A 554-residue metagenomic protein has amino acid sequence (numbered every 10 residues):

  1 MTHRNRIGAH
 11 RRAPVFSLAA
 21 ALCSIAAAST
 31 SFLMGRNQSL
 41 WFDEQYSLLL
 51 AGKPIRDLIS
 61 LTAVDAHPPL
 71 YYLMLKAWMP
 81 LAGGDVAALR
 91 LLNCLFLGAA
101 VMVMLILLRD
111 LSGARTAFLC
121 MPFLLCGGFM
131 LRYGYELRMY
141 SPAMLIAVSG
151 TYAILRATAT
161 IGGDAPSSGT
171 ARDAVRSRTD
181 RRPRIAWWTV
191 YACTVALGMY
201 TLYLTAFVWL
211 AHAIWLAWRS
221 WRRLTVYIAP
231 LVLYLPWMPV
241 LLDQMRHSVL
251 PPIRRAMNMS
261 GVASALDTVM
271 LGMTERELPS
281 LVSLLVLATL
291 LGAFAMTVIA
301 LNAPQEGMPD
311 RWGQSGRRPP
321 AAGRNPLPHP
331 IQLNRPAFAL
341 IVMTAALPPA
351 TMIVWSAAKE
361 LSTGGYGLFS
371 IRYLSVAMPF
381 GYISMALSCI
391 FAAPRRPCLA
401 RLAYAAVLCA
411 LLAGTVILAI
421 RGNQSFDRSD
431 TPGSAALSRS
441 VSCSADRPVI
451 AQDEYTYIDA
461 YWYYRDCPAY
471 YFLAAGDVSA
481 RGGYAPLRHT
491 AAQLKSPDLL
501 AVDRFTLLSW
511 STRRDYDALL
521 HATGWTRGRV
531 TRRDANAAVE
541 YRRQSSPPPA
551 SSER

Functional and structural regions predicted by a protein language model:
M1-R11: Short, Lys/Arg-rich, polar N-terminal cytosolic tail immediately upstream of the first transmembrane signal-anchor
P14-I161, P183-D310, G323, P328-R542: Membrane-proximal helix-loop-helix interfaces that form the catalytic/acceptor-binding platform of multi-pass membrane
T170, R176-T179, L327: N-terminal polybasic/positive-inside topogenic patches
P320: Short polybasic linear motifs
S546-R554: Short, solvent-exposed mixed-charge patches
